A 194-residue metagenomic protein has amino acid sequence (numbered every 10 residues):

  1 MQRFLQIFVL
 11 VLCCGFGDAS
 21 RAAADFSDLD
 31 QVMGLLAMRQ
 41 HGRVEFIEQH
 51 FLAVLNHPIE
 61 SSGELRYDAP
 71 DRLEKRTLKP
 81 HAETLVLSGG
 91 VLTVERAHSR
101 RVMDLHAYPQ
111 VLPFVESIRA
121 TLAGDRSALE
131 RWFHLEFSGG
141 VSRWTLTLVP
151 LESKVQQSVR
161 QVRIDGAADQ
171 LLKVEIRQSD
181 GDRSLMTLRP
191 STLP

Functional and structural regions predicted by a protein language model:
M1-F4: Positively charged n-region of N-terminal signal peptides that target proteins for export
Q6-G15: Bacterial N-terminal signal peptides
D18-A24: Sec/Tat signal peptide C-region and signal peptidase I cleavage site
D25-F46, H50-L52, N56-P58, R96-L151 (+1 more regions): Flexible, processing/modification-adjacent segments and terminal tails in exported/periplasmic/extracellular proteins
F46, L73-T77, L92-V94, L146-L148 (+1 more regions): Short hydrophobic/aromatic-rich beta-strand segments that constitute the beta-sheet cores of beta-sandwich/beta-barrel
H57-G63, Q161, D182: Amphipathic hydrophobic-ligand
E64-E116, S184: An acidic-aromatic
R126-W132, G139-P194: Gly/Pro-enriched, hydrophobic low-complexity segments that function as extracytoplasmic propeptides/linkers
